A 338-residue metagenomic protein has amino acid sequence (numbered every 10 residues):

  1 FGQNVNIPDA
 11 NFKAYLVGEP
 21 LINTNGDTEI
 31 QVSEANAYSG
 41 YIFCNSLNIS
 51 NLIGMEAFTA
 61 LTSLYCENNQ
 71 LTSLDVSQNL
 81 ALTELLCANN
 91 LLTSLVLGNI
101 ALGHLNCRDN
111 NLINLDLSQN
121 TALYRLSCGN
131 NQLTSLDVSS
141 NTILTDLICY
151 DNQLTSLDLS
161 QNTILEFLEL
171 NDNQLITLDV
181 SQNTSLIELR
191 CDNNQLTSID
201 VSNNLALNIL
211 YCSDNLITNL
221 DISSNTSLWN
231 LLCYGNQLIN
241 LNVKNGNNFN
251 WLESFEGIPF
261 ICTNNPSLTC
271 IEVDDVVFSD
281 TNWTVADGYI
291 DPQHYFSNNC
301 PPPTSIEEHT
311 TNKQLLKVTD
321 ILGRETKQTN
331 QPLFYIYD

Functional and structural regions predicted by a protein language model:
F1-S63, L74, L80, Q119-T121 (+6 more regions): N-terminal capping/linker segments that flank leucine-rich repeat
G40-C44, L64-C66, L85-C87, G103-C107 (+8 more regions): Conserved hydrophobic beta-strand positions in leucine-rich repeat
N45, G54-A57, E67, Q78 (+13 more regions): C-terminal capping segment of individual leucine-rich repeats
L47, N69, N90, N110 (+7 more regions): Consensus "Asn ladder" position of solenoid repeat domains
L52-M55, L74, L95, L115 (+7 more regions): Canonical leucine-rich repeat
S297-T326: Residue-level detector of functionally pivotal "anchor" positions at catalytic/ligand-binding pockets or at interdomain
P332-D338: C-terminal tail/sorting-segment detector
